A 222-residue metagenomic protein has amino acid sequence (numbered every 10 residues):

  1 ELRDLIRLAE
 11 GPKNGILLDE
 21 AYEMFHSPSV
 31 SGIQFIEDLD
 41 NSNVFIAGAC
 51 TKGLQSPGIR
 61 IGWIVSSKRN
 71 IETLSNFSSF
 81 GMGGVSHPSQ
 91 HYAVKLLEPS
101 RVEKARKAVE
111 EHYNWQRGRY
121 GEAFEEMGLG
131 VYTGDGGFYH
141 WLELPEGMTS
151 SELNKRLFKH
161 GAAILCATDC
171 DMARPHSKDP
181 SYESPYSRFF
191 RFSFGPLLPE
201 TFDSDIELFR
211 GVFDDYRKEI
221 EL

Functional and structural regions predicted by a protein language model:
E1-L222: PLP-dependent class I/II
